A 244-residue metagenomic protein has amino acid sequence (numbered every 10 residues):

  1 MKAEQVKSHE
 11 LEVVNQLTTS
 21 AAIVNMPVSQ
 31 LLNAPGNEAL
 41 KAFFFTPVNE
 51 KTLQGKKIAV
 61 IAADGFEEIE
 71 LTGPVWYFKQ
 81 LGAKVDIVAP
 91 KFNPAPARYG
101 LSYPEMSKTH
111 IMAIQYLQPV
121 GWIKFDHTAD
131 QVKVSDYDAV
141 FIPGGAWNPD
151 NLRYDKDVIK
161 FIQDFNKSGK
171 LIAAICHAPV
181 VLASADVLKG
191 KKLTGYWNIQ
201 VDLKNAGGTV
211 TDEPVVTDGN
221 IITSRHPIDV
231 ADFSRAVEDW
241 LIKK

Functional and structural regions predicted by a protein language model:
K2-S168, V181-V187, Q200-K244: Extended, subdomain-level signal for the structured scaffold at the beginning of enzyme domains
K84-K91, I175, K192-G195: Short internal beta-strands
